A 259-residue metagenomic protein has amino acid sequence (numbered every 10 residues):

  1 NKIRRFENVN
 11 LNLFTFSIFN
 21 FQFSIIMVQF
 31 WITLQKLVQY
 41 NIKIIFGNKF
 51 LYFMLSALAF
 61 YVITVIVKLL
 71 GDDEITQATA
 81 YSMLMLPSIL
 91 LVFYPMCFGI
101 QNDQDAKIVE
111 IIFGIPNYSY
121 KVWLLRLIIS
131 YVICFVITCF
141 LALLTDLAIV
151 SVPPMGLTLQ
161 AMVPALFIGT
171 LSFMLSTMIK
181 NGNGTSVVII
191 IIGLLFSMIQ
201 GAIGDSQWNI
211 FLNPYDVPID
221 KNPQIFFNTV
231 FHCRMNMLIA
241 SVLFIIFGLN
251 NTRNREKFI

Functional and structural regions predicted by a protein language model:
I3-F6, N10-I25: Arg/Gly-rich low-complexity intrinsically disordered repeat tracts
M27-L55, E256-F258: Aromatic- and glycine-rich beta-strand/loop motifs that create alpha-glucan
W31, G71-D73, S186-I259: Terminal transmembrane helical anchor/hairpin motif
A59-V67, C134-L144, I191-G201, Y215-D216: Aromatic-anchored segments of alpha-helical transmembrane domains
A78-N102: Long, hydrophobic alpha-helical segments
C97-Y131: Helix-loop-helix units of permease transmembrane domains in multi-pass membrane transporters, especially ABC
S119-S151: Hydrophobic alpha-helical transmembrane segments that constitute the membrane-spanning cores of multi-pass membrane
G156-G184, V242-I246: Hydrophobic alpha-helical transmembrane segments of polytopic membrane proteins
